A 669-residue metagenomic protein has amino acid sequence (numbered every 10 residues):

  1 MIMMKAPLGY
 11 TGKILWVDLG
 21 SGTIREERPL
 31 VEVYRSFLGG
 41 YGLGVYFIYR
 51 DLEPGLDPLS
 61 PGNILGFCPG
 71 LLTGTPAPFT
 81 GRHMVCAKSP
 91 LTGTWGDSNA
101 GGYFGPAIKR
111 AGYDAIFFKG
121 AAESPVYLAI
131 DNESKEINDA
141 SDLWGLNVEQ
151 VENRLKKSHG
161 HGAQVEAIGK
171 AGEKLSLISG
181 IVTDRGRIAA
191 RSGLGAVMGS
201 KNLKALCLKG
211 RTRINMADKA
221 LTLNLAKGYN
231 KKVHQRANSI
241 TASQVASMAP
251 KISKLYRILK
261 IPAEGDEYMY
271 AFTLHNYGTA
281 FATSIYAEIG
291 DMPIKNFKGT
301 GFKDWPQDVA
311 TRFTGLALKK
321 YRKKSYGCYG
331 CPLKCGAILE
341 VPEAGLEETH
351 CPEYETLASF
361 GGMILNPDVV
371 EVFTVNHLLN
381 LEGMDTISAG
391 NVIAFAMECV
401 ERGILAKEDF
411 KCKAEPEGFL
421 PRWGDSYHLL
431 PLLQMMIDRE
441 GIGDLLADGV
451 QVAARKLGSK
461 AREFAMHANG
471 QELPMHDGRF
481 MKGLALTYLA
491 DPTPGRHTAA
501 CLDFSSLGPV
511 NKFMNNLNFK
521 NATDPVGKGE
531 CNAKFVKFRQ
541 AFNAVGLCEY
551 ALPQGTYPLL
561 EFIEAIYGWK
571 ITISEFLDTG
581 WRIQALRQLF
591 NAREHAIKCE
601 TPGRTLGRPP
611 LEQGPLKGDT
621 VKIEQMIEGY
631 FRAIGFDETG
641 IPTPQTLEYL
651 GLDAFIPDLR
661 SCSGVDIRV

Functional and structural regions predicted by a protein language model:
M1-A6, V665-V669: Basic/polar N-terminal segments that are highly enriched at the extreme N-terminus, encompassing both cleavable
I2-G195, S200-I240, K254-K260, A271 (+1 more regions): Protein-protein interaction/assembly regions in multi-subunit complexes
G81, K156-H159, A163-S192, M198-V669: Extended C-terminal regions of large enzymes
